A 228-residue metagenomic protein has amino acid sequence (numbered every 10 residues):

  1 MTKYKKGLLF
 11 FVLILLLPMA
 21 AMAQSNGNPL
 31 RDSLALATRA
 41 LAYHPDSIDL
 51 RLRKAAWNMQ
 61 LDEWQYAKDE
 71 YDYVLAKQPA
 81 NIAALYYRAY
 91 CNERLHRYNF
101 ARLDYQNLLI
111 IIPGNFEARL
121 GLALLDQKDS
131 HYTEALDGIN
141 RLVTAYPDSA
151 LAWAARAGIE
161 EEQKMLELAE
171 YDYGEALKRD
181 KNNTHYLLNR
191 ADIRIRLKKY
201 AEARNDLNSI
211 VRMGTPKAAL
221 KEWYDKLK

Functional and structural regions predicted by a protein language model:
N28-R31, D192, R196-K228: Terminal, low-structured helical/coil segments at or just beyond the last alpha-helical repeat
Y43, K77, I111, A145-Y146 (+2 more regions): Structural marker of alpha-solenoid helical repeat scaffolds
I48-D49, I82-A83, F116-E117, A150-L151 (+2 more regions): Helix-start (N-cap) detector for alpha-helical repeat units in TPR-like alpha-solenoids, especially tetratricopeptide
M59, Y86-E93, Q127, A154 (+2 more regions): Position-specific recognition of the canonical hydrophobic site in helix A of tetratricopeptide repeat
